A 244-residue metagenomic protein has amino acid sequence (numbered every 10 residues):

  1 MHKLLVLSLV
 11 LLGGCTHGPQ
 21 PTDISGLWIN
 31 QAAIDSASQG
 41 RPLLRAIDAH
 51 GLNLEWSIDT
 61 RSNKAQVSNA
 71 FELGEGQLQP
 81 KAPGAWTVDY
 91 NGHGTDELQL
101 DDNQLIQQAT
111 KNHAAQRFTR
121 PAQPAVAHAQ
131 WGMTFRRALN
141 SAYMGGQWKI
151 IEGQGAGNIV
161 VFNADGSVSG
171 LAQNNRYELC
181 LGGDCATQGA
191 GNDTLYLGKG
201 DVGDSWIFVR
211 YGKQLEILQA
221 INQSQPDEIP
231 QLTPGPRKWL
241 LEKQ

Functional and structural regions predicted by a protein language model:
L4-G13: Sec-dependent N-terminal signal peptides
C15-I29, H128-Q147: N-terminal helix-cap/turn-to-beta initiation motif at the start of protein domains
I29, T119, K149, N163 (+1 more regions): Residue-level detector of conserved, well-ordered beta-strand and adjacent loop positions that form binding/recognition
A33-P42, D48-Q104, E152-N158, V168-K243: Contiguous, well-ordered beta-strand patches that form the walls/edges of small beta-barrel/beta-sandwich domains
L105-R137: Short, structured interface segments
M133, R137-S169: Surface-exposed interaction/gating patches
